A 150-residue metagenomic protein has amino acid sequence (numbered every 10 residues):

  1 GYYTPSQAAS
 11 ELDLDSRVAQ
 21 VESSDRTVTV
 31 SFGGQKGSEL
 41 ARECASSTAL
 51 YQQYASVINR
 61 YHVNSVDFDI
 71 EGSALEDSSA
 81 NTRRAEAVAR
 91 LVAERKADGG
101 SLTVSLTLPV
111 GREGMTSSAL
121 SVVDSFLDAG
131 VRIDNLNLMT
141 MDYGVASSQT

Functional and structural regions predicted by a protein language model:
G1-T150: Chitinase-like catalytic core of GlcNAc-active glycosidases
